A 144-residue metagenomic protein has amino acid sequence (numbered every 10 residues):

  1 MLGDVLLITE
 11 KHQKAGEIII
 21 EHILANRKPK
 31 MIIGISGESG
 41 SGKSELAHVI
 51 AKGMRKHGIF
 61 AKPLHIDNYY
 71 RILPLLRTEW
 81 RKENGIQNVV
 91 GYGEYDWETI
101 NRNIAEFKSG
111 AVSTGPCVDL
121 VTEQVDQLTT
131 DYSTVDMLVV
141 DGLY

Functional and structural regions predicted by a protein language model:
M1-G34: Extreme N-terminal, non-catalytic leader segments that precede Walker-type/kinase nucleotide-binding cores
G37: The Walker A (P-loop) glycine that initiates the GxxxxGKT/S ATP-binding motif of P-loop NTPases
G40: Walker A (P-loop) phosphate-binding loop of P-loop NTPases
K43: Conserved lysine of the Walker
L46: Hydrophobic positions on the alpha1 helix immediately C-terminal to the Walker A/P-loop
K52-K62: Post-Walker A helix-loop "phosphate-sensing" segment adjacent to the P-loop in P-loop NTPases
K62-H65, Y69-V121: Conserved nucleotide-sensing/catalytic segment adjacent to the nucleotide-binding pocket in NTP-handling enzymes
V125-Y144: ATP-dependent NMP and nucleoside kinases share a basic, alpha-helical "lid"
